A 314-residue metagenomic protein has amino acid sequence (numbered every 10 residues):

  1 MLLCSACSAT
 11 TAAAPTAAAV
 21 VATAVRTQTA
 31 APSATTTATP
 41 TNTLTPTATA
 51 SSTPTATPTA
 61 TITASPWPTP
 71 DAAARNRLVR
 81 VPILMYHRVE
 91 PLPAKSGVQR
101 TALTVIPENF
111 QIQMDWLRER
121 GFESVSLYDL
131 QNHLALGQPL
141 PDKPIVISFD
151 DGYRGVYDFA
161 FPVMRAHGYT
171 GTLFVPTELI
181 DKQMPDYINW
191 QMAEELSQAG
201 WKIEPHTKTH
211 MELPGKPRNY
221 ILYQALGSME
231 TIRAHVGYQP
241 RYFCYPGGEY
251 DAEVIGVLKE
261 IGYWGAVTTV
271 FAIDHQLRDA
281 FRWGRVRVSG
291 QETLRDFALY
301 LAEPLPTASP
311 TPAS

Functional and structural regions predicted by a protein language model:
C7-L78, L305-S314: Ser/Thr-rich, Proline-interspersed low-complexity disordered segments
I62-I147, R154-G155, G215-S314: C-terminal active-site subregion of NodB/CE4 polysaccharide deacetylases
L84, F149, K202-H210: Histidine-centered catalytic micro-motifs
Y157-T177: A short alpha/beta connector and helix-capping loop motif
F161-G168, I188-P205: Acidic (Asp/Glu)-rich catalytic clusters
F174, H206, A266-T268: Short beta-strand and adjacent tight-turn residues that come in two discontinuous sequence segments and form the edges
P185-Q191, I221-Q224: Charged helix-capping and loop-helix junction motifs
